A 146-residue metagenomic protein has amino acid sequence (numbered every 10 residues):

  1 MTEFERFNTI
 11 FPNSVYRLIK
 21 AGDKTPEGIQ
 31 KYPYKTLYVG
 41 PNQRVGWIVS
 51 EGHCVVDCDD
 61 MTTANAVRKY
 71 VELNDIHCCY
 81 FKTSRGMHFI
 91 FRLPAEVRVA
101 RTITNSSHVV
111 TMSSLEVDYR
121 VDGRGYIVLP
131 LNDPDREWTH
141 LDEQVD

Functional and structural regions predicted by a protein language model:
M1-D146: Conserved phosphate/metal-binding and DNA-contacting active-site motifs used in DNA phosphodiester-bond processing
